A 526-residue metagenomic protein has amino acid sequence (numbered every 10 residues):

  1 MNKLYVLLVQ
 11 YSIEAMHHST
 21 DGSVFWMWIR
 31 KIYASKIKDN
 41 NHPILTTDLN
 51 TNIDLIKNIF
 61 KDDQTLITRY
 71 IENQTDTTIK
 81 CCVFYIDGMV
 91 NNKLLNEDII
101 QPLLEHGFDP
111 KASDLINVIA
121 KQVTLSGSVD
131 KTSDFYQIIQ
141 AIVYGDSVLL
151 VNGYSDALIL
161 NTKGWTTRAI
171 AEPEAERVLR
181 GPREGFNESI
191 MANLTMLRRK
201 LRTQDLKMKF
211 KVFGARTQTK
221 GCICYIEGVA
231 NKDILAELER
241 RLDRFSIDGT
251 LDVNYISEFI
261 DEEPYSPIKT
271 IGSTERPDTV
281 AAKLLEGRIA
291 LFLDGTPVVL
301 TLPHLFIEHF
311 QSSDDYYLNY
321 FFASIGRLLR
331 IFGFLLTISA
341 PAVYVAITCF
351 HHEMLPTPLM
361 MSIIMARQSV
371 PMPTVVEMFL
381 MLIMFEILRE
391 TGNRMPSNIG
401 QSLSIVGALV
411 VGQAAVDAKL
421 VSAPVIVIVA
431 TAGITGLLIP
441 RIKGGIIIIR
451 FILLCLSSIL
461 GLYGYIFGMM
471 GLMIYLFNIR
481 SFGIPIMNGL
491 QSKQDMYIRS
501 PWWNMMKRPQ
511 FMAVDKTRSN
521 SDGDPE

Functional and structural regions predicted by a protein language model:
M1-S339, T357, F477-E526: Membrane-embedded alpha-helical signal segments
V343, H351, L355-E526: Generic detector of multi-pass transmembrane helix bundles and their immediately adjacent loops in polytopic membrane
